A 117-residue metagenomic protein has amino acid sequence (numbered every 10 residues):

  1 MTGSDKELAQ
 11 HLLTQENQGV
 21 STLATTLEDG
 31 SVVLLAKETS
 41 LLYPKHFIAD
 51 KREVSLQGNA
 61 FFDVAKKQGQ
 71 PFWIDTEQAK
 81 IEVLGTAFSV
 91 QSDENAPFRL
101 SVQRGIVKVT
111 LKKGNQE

Functional and structural regions predicted by a protein language model:
M1-E7: Single-pass transmembrane signal-anchor helices and their membrane-water interface zones
H11-E117: Short, small/hydrophobic-biased targeting/export segments
